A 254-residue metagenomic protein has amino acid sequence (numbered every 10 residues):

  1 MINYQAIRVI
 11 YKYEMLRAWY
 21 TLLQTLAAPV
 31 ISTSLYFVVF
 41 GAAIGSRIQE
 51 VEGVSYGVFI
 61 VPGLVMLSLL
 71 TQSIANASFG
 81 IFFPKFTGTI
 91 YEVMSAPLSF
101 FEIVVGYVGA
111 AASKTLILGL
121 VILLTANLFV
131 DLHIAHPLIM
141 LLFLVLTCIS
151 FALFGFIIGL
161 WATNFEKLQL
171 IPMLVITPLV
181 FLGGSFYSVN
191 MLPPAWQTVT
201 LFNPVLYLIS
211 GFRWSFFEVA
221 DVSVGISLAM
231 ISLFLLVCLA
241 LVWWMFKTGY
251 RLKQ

Functional and structural regions predicted by a protein language model:
M1-L138, L142-Q254: Hydrophobic transmembrane alpha-helices and immediately adjacent juxtamembrane helices of multi-pass inner-membrane
